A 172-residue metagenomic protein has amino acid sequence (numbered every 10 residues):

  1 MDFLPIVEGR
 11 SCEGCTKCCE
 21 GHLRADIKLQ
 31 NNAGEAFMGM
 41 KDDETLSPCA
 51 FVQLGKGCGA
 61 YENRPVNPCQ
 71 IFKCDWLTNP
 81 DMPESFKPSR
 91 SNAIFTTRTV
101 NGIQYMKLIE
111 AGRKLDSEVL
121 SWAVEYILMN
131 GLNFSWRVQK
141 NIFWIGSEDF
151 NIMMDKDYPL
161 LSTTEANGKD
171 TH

Functional and structural regions predicted by a protein language model:
M1-H172: Short loop/turn segments that flank or connect secondary-structure elements
